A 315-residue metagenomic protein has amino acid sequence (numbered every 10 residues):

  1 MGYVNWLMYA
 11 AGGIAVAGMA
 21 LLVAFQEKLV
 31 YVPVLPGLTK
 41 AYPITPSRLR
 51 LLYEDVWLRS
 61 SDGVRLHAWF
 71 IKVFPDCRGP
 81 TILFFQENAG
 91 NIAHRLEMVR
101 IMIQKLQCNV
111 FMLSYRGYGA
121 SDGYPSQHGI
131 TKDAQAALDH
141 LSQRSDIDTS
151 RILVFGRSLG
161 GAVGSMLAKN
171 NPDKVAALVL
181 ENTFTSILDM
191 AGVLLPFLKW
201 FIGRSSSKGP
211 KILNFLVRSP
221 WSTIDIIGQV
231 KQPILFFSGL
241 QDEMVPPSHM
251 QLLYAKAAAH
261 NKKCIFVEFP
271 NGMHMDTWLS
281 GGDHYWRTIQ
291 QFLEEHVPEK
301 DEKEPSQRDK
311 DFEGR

Functional and structural regions predicted by a protein language model:
Y9-W57: An N-terminal hydrophobic leader/cap segment in hydrolases
R59-H140, A162: Membrane-embedded segments
S114, E181-N182, F269: Alpha/beta-hydrolase-fold catalytic nucleophile elbow
H140-L194: Primarily recognizes the serine-hydrolase "nucleophile elbow" in alpha/beta-hydrolase and SGNH/GDSL folds
K211-I226, K231-Q232: Active-site nucleophile elbow and catalytic-triad environment of alpha/beta-hydrolase enzymes
Q229-K231, F236-S238, D242: Short beta-strand/loop motif that positions the catalytic acidic residue of the alpha/beta-hydrolase fold
Q241-V245, M275-D276: Acidic catalytic loop of the alpha/beta-hydrolase fold
Q251-A255, A259-R315: C-terminal catalytic histidine-bearing segment of alpha/beta-hydrolase fold enzymes
